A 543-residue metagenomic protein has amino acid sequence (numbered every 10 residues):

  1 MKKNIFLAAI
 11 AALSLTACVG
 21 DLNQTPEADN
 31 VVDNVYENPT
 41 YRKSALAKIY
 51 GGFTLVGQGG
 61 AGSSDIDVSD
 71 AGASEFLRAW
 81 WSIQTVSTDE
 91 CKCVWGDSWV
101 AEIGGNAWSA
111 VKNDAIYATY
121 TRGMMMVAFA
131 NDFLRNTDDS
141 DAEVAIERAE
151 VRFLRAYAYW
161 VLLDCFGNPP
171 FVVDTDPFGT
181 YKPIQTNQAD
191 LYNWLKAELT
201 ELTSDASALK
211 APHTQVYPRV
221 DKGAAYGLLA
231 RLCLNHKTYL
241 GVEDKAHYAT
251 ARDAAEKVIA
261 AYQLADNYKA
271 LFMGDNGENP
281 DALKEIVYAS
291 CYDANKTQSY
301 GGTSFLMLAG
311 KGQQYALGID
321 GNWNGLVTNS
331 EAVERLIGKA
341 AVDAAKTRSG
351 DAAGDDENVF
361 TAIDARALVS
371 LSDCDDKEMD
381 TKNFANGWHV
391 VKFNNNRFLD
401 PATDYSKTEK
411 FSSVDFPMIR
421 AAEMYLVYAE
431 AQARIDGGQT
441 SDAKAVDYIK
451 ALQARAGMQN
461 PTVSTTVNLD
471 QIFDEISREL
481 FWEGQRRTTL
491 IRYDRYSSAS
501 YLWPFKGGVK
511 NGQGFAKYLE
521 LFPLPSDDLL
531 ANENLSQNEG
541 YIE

Functional and structural regions predicted by a protein language model:
M1-T16: Sec-dependent bacterial lipoprotein signal peptides
A17-V19, P39, C91-C93, G123-M124 (+7 more regions): Long, intrinsically disordered, low-complexity segments
V19-W95, Y192, K196, T200-S207 (+2 more regions): An aromatic- and glycine-enriched ligand-binding surface/loop that stacks and positions planar moieties
N38-G57, E90-F166, K182, T186-N193 (+3 more regions): Conserved, well-structured interaction surfaces
C91, W95-W108, K112-D114, A118 (+1 more regions): Flexible, polar/acidic helix-loop-strand segments at domain edges
L163-D164, P170, N235-V242, R434-G437: Short coil/turn linking the two alpha-helices of tandem helical-hairpin repeats
